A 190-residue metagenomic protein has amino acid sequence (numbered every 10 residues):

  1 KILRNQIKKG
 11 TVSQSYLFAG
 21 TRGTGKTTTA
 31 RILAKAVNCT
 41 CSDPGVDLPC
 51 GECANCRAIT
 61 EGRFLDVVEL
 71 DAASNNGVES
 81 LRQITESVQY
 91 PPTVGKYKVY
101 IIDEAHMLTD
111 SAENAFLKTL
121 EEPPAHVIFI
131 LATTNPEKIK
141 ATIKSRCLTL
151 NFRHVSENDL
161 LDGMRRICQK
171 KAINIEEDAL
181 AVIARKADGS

Functional and structural regions predicted by a protein language model:
K1-T149, D159, I167, E177: P-loop/Walker A NTP-binding region and its immediately flanking N-terminal helices in P-loop NTPase folds
A30, M164, I183: Aromatic/hydrophobic pocket-lining residues that form π-stacking "cages" and hydrophobic walls in ligand
C39, G189-S190: Short, well-ordered coil loops that connect the C-terminus of an alpha-helix to the N-terminus of a beta-strand
S156-E157, G189: Nucleotide-binding/hydrolysis machinery
Q169, D178-G189: A short helix-loop-helix "switch/interaction" segment in the helical subdomain of ASCE P-loop NTPases
